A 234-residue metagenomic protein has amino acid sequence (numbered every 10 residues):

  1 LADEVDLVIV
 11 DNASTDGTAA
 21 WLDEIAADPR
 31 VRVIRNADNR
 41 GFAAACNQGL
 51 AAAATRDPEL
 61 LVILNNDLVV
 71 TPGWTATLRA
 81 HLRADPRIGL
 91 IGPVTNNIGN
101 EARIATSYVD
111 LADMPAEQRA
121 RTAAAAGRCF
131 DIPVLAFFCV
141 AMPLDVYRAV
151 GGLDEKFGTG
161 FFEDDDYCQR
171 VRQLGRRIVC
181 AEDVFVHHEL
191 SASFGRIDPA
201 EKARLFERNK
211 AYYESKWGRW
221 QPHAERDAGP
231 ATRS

Functional and structural regions predicted by a protein language model:
L1-E4: Short, acidic, metal-binding catalytic loop of nucleotide-sugar glycosyltransferases
D11-A20, D38: A conserved acidic beta->alpha catalytic loop
N36-R56: Glycine-rich, basic loop-to-helix element that forms the pyrophosphate-binding segment of sugar-nucleotide handling
A44, N97, D110-L111, E117-D145 (+1 more regions): A recurrent flexible, glycine/aromatic-enriched loop bordering the glycosyltransferase active site that acts as
D57-V69: Short beta-strand-to-loop acidic/aromatic patch adjacent to the donor-nucleotide binding site
L68-S107: Conserved donor NDP-sugar-binding/catalytic core segment of glycosyltransferases
T77-L78, P133-G151, K156-F185, L190: A short, conserved alpha-helix in the catalytic core of glycosyltransferases
N96-G99, D165-S234: Active-site-adjacent helix/loop segment of glycosyltransferases that harbors family-specific signature motifs
